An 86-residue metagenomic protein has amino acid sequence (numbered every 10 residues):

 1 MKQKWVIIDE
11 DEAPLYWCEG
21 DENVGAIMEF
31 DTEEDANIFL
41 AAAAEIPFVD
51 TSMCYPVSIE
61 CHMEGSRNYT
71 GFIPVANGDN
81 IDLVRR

Functional and structural regions predicted by a protein language model:
M1-G25: Short aromatic-glycine-(Arg/Gly/Cys) micro-motifs in beta-strand/loop hairpins
I8, G25, D35-A36, N68: Generic ordered-secondary-structure signal
E12-P14, D35, E64: Generic "edge-of-domain/loop-turn" microfeature
E29-T32: Conserved aromatic
N37-R86: Short, mixed-charge low-complexity intrinsically disordered segments
